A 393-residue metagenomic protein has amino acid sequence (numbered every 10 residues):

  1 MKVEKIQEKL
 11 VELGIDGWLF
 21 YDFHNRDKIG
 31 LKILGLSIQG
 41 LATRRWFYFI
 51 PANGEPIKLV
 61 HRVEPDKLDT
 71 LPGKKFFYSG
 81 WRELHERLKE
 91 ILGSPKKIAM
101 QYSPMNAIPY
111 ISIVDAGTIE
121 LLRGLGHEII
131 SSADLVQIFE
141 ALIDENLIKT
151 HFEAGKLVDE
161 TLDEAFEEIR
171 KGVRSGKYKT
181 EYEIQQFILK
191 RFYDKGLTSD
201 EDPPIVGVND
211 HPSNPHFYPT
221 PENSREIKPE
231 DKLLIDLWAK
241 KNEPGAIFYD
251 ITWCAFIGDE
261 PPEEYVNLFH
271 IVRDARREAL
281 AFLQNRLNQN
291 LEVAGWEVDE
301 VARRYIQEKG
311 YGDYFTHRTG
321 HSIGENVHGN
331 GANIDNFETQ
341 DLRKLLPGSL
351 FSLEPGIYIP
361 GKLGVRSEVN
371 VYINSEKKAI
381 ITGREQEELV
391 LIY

Functional and structural regions predicted by a protein language model:
M1-Y393: Active-site neighborhoods and metal-handling regions in enzymes and metal-associated proteins
